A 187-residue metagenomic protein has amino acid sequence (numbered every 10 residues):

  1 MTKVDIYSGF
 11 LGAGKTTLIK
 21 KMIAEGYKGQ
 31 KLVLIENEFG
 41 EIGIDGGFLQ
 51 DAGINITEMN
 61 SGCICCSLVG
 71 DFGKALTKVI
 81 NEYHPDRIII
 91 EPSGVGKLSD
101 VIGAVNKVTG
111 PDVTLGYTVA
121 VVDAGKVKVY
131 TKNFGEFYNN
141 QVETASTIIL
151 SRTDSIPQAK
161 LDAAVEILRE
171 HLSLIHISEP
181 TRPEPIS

Functional and structural regions predicted by a protein language model:
T2-S8, A13, T17-T131: Nucleotide-state-sensitive switch-loop elements of NTP-binding domains
A52, T144, H171-L172: Short, structured coil segments at secondary-structure junctions
D123-G125, A145-L161, S178: G-domain G4 guanine-recognition motif of GTPases
K132-T144: Flexible active-site lid/hinge loop adjacent to a nucleotide/diphosphate and Mg2+-phosphate binding pocket
N140, I156-S178: C-terminal accessory "lid"/substrate-recognition subdomains
I175-E179, P183-S187: Single conserved hydrophobic/aromatic residue that forms the stacking wall/gate of nucleotide- or nucleobase-binding
